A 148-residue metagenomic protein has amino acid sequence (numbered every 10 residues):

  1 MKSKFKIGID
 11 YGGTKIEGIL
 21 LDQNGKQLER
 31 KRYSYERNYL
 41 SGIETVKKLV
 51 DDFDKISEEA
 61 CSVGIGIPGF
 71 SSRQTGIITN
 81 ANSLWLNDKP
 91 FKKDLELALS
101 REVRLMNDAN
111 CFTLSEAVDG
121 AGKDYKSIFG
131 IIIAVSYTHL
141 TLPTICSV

Functional and structural regions predicted by a protein language model:
K6-D10, S62-G64, I128-I132, H139: Short glycine-aspartate micro-motif
T14: Conserved Rossmann-like nucleotide-cofactor binding loop
E17-I19: N-terminal glycine-rich anion-binding loops that anchor highly charged ligand groups
Q27-E59, P90: N-terminal phosphate-binding loop and adjacent alpha-helix
L40-K47, C61-V63, S71-S127: Glycine-rich phosphate-binding loop and adjoining helix at the ATP-binding site of ATP-dependent phosphoryl-transfer
P68-S71, A134-S136: Short glycine-rich anion-binding loops that position phosphate/pyrophosphate groups of nucleotides and phosphorylated
T138-T144: Conserved small/polar residues in nucleotide/adenosyl-binding loops
